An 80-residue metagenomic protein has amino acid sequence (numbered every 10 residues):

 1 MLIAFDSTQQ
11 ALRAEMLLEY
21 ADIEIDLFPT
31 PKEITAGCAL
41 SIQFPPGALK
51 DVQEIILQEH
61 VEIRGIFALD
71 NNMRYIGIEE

Functional and structural regions predicted by a protein language model:
L2, T8, E19, E24-F44 (+1 more regions): Amphipathic, hydrophobic secondary-structure cores in small proteins
A11, L27, E33, A39 (+3 more regions): Residue-level preference for alpha-helix termini and adjacent loops
A11-E15, K50-D51: Short amphipathic alpha-helices within nucleic acid-binding modules
A14-Y20, L69: Short acidic/polar alpha-helix capping motifs at helix-coil junctions
P46-E80: C-terminal structural segments of small proteins and small subunits
